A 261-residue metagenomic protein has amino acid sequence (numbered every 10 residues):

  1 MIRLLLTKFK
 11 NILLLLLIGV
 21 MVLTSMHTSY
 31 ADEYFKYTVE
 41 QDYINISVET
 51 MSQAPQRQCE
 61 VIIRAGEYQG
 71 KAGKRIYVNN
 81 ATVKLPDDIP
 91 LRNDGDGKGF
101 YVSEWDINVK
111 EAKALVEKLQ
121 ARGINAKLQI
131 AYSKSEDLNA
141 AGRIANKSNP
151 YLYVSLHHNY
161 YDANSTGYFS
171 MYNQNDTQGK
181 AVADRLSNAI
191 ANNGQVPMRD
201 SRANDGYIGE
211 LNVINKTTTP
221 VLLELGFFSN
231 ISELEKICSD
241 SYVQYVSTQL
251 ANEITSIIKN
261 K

Functional and structural regions predicted by a protein language model:
L4-L13: Bacterial N-terminal signal peptides that target proteins for export
L15-T24: Bacterial N-terminal signal peptides
L23-Y37: Sec-dependent signal peptide cleavage junction
V39-G142: Active-site histidine-acidic residue metal-binding/catalytic motifs, centered on HxH/HExxH-like signatures
E60-R64, N125-I130, Y151-L156, F169-M171 (+2 more regions): Structural recognition of the beta-strand scaffold that forms the well-ordered cores of secreted hydrolase catalytic
E67-G70, Y132-E136, H158-A163, N175-Q178 (+4 more regions): Solvent-exposed loop/turn segments at secondary-structure junctions within structured extracellular/periplasmic domains
G73-V102, Y160-N193: A short, glycine/acidic-enriched catalytic loop
Y153-S155, N159-D162, R202-K261: Active-site-adjacent mobile loop/cap segments within catalytic or ligand-binding domains
